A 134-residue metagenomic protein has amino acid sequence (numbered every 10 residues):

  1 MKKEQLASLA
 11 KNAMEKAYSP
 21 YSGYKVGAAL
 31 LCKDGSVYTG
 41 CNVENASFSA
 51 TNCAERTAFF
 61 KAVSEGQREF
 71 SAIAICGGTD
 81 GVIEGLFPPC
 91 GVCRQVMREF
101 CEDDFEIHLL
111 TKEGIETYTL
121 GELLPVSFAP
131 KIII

Functional and structural regions predicted by a protein language model:
M1-Q5, I134: Basic/polar N-terminal segments that are highly enriched at the extreme N-terminus, encompassing both cleavable
E4-S19: Short, basic/aromatic recognition patches
A10, A28-A29, A58, A62: Small-residue (primarily alanine) positions within well-ordered alpha-helices, especially packing/interaction faces
E15-Y21, A50-C53: Short N-terminal helix-initiation segments at or just after the protein's N-terminus
Y21-G23, Q67-R68: Short helix-terminating capping/connector loops at secondary-structure junctions
G23-L31, H108: Short beta-strand scaffold segments in enzyme catalytic cores
T39-I132: Zn2+-dependent cytidine deaminase-like catalytic core
